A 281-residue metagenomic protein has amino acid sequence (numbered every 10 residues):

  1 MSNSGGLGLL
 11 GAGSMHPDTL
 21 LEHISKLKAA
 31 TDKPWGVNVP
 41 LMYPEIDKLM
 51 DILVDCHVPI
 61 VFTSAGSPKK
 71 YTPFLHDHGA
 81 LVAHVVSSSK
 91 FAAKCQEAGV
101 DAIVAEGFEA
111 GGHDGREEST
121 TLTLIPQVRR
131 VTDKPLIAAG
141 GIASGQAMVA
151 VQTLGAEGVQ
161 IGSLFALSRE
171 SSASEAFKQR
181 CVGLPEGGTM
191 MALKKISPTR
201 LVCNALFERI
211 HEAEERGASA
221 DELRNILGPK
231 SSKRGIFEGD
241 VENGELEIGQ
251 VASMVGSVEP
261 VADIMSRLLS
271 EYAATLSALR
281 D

Functional and structural regions predicted by a protein language model:
S2-P135: Active-site entrance/lid segments in N-terminal catalytic domains of soluble metabolic enzymes
G115-I137, A143-D281: Conserved active-site-proximal phosphate/metal-binding subdomains
